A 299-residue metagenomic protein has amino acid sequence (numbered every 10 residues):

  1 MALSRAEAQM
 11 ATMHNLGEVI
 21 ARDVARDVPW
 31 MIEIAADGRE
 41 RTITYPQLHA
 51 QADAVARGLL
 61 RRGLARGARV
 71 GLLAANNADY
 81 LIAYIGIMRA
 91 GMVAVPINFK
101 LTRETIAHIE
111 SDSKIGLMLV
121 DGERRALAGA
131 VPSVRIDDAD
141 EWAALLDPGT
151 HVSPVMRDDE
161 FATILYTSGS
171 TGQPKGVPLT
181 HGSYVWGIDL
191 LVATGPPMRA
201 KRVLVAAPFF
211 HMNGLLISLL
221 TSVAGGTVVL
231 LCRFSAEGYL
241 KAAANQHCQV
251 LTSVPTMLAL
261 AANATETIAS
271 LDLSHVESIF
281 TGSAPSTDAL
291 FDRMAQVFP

Functional and structural regions predicted by a protein language model:
D27-P29, G149-Y166, Q173, P196-R202: Conserved pre-ATP/AMP-binding loop-to-beta segment of ANL
M31-N77, L81, I85, T102-A107: Conserved AMP-binding/adenylate-forming core of the ANL superfamily
A35-D37, R41, L117, E123-D159 (+1 more regions): ANL superfamily adenylate-forming
T42-P46, A162-D189: Conserved AMP-binding A3 loop
H49-A54, D158, V177-R199, A206 (+2 more regions): Conserved structural elements of the adenylate-forming
G91: Structured binding elements
R103, P132-D138, V223-A224, C232-P299: Conserved adenylate-forming
V185-R202, F210-V250, A264-T265: Conserved AMP-binding/adenylation subdomain of ANL enzymes
